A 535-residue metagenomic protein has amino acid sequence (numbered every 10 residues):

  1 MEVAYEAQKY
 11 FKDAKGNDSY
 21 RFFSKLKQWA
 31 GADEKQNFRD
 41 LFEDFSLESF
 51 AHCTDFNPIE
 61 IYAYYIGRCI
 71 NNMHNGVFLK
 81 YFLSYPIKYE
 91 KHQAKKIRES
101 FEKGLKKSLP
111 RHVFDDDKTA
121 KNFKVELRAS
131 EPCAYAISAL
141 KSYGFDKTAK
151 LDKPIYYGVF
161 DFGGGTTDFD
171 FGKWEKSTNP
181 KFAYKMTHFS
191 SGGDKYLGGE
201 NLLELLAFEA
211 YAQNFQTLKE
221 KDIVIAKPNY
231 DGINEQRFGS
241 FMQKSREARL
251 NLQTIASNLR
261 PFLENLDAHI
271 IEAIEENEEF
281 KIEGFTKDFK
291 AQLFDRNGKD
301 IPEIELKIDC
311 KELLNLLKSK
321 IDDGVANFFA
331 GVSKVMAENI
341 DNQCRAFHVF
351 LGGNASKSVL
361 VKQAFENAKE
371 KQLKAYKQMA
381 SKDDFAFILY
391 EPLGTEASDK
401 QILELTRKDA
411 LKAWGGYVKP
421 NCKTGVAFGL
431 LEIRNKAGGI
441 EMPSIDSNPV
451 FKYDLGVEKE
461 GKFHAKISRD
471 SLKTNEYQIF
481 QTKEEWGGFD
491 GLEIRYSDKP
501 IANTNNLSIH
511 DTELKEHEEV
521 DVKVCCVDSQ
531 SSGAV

Functional and structural regions predicted by a protein language model:
M1, D13-F38, L140, G144-M186 (+2 more regions): Gly/Thr-rich phosphate-binding beta-strand-loop-beta motif of the actin/hexokinase/Hsp70
F11-C53, E200-A364: Gly/charged contiguous loops adjacent to phosphate- or pyrophosphate-bearing nucleotide/cofactor binding elements
Q36-Y157: Nucleotide/phosphate-binding catalytic cleft detector across ATP-hydrolyzing and phosphate-transferring enzymes
L41-D55, D117-K121, V125, L140-K141 (+5 more regions): Surface-exposed intrinsically disordered loops and tails
V77-Y85, V113-N122, Q216-S240, D341-H348 (+2 more regions): Short, glycine/acidic-rich hinge or "gate" loops at secondary-structure transitions that mediate conformational
K80-K96, Q343-E366, E391-E396: Glycine-rich phosphate-binding loops at beta-strand->alpha-helix junctions
K96-P110, S358-L389: Conserved helicase motor "Helicase C" RecA-like lobe of SF1/SF2 P-loop NTPases
L218-Q236, K377-G533: Acidic, glycine/GT-rich loop-and beta-edge segments that sit at the periphery of enzyme/chaperone cores
